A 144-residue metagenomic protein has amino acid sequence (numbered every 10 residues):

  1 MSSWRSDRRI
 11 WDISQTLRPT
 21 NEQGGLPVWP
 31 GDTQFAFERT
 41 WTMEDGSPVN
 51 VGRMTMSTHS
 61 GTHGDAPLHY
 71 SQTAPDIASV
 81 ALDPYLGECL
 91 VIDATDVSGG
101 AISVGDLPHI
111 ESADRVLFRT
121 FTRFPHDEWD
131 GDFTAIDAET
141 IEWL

Functional and structural regions predicted by a protein language model:
M1-L144: Active-/binding-site microenvironments in catalytic and ligand-binding cores
